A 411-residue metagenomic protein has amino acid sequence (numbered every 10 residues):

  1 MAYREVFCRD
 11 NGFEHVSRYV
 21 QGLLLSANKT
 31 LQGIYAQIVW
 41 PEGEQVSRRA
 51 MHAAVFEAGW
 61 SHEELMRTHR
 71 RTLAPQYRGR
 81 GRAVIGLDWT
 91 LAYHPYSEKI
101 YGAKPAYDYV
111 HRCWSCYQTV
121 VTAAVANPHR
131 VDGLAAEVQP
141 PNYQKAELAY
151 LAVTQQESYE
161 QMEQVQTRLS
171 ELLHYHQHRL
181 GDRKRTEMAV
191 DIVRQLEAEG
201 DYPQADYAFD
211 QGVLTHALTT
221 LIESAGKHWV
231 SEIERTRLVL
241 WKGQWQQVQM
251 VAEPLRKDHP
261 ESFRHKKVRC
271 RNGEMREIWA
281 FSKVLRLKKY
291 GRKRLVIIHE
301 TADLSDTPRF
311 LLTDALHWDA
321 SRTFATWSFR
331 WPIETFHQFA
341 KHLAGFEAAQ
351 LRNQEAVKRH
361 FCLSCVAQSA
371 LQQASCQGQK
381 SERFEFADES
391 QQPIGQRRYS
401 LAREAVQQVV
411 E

Functional and structural regions predicted by a protein language model:
M1-S61: Gly/serine-rich nucleotide phosphate-binding loop at the start of the catalytic core of nucleotide/ADP-ribose-handling
F7-H15, V110-C116, L351-F361: Structural motif
S17-L23, S305-W331: Extended, non-catalytic structural segments that build the interaction scaffolds of large macromolecular assemblies
I34-Y35, M51, G81-P95, A123 (+5 more regions): Short, conserved catalytic/metal-binding motifs centered on acidic residues
A54-Q155: Active-site-proximal, Lys/Arg-enriched surface segment that forms a nucleic-acid-binding/basic interface patch
W89-L91, D319-L351: Short amphipathic alpha-helical "interface-anchor" segments enriched in bulky aromatics
Q164-R294, E382-D388: An internal, acidic/charged active-site-proximal segment that coordinates divalent cations and/or engages
F346-R403: Basic, amphipathic alpha-helical segments enriched in Lys/Arg and hydrophobic/aromatic residues
